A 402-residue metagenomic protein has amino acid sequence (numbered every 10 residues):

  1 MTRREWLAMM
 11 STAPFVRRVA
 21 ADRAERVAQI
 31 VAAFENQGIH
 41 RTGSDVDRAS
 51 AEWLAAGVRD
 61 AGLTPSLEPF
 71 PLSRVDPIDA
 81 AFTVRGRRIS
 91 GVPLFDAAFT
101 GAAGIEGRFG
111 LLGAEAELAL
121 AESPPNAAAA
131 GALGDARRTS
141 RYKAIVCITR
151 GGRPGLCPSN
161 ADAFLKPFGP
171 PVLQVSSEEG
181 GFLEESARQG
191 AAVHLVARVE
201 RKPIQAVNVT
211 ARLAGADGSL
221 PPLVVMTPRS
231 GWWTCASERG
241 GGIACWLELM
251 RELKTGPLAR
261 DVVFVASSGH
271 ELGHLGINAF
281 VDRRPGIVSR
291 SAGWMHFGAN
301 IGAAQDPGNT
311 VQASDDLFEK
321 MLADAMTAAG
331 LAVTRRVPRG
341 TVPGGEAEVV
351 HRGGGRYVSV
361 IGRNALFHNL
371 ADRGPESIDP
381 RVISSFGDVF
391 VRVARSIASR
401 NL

Functional and structural regions predicted by a protein language model:
R3-A21: N-terminal export signals
V19-A20, Q37-D45, P124, F168-P170 (+4 more regions): Second-shell loop/turn segments in exported
V19-D45, A61, F70, A81 (+6 more regions): N-terminal capping segment at the start of a domain
R23-V46, L54-G62, T83, A121-N126 (+3 more regions): Catalytic-core environment of secreted peptidases
A32-G131: Noncatalytic luminal/extracellular "stalk/propeptide" segments of secretory-pathway proteins
R87, G91, D96-F109, P158-S237 (+2 more regions): Soluble metallo-hydrolase cores and metallopeptidase-like ectodomains found primarily in the secretory/periplasmic
G218, P257-L258, S267-A365: Metal-dependent peptidase/peptidase-like ectodomains
R251, L366-L402: His/Asp/Glu-rich mid-to-C-terminal helical/loop segments that flank catalytic regions of hydrolases
